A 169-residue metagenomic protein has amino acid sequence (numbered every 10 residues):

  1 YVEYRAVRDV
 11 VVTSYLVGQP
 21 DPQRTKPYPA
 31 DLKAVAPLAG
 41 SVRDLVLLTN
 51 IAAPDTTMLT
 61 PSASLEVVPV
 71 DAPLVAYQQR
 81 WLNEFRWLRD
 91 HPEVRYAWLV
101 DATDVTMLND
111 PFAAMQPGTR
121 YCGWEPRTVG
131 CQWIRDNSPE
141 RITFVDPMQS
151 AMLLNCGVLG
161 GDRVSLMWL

Functional and structural regions predicted by a protein language model:
Y1-Y96, V164: N-terminal anchoring/stem segment of glycosyltransferases
V12, E84, C122-G123, C156-G161: Generic structural hydrophobic/aromatic packing signal, biased to beta-strands
Y15, E93, T106, M152-L153: Residue-level preference for alpha-helix termini and adjacent loops
L16, D104-T106, G160-S165: Short, flexible loop/turn elements at secondary-structure junctions
Q23, T56, L108-N109, L169: Generic domain-boundary/flexible-linker signal
W81-W133: GT-A fold catalytic core of metal-dependent nucleotide-sugar glycosyltransferases, centered on the diacidic
I134-S150: Short, flexible, basic/aromatic active-site loop/helix in glycosyltransferases
M148-L169: Catalytic core and acceptor-binding pocket of nucleotide-sugar-dependent glycosyltransferases
